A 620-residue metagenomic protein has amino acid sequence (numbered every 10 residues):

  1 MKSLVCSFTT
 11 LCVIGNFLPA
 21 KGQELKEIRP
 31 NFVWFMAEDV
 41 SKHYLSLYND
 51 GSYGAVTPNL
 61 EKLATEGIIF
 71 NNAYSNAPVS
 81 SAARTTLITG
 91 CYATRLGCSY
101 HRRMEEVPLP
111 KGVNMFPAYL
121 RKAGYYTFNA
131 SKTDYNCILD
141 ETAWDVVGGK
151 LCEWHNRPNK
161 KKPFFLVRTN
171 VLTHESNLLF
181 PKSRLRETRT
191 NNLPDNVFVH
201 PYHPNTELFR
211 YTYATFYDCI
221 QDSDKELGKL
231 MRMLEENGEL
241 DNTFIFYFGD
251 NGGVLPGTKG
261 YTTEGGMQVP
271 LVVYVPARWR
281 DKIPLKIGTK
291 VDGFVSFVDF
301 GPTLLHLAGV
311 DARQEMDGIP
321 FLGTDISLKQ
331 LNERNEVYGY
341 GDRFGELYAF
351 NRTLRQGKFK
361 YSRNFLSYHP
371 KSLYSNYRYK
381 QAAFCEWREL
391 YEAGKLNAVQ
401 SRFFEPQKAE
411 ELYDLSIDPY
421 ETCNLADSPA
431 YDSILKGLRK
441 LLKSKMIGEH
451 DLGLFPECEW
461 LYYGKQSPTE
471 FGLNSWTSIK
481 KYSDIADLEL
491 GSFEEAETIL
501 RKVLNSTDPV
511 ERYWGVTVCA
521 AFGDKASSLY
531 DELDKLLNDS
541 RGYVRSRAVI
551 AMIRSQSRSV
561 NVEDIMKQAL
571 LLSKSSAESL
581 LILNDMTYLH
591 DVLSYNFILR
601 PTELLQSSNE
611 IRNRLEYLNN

Functional and structural regions predicted by a protein language model:
K2-T9, A20-F404, P419-K440, E497 (+4 more regions): Formylglycine-dependent sulfatase
C12-F17: Hydrophobic core
E24-P30, A37, K42, I69 (+3 more regions): Long, internal low-complexity/basic segments
L412-Y413: Short hydrophobic beta-strand that contains or immediately precedes a catalytic carboxylate
